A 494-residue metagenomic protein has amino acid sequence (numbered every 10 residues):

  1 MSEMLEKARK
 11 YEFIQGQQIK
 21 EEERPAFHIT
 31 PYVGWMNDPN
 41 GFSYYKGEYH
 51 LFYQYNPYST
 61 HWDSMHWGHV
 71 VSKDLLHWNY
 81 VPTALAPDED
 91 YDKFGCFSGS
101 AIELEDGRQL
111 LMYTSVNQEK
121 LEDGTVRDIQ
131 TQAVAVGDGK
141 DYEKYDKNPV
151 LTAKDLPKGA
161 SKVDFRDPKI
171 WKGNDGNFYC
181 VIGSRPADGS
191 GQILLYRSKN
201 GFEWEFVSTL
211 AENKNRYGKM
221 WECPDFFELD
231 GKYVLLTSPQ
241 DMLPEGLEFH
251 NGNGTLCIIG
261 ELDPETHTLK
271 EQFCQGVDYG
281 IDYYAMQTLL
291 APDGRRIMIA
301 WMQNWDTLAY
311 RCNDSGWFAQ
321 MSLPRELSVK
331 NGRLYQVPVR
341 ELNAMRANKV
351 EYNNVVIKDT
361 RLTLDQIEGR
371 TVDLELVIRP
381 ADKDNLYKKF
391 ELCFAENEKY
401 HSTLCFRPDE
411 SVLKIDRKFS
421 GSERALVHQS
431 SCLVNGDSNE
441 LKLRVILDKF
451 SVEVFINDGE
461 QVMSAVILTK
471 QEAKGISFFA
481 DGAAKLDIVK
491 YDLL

Functional and structural regions predicted by a protein language model:
M1-D167, K172-R216, D230-Y279, M302-Y352 (+2 more regions): Beta-rich carbohydrate-recognition and catalytic domains
R9-Q15, N253-L494: Beta-rich accessory regions
